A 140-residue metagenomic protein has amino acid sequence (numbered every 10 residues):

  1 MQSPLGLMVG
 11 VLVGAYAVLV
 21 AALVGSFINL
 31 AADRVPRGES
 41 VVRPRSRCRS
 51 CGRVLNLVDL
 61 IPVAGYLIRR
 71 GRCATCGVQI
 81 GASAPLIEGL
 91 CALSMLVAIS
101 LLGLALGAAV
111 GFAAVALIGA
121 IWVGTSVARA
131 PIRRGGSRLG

Functional and structural regions predicted by a protein language model:
M1-G140: A membrane-topology feature that recognizes alpha-helical transmembrane segments and their immediate juxtamembrane
